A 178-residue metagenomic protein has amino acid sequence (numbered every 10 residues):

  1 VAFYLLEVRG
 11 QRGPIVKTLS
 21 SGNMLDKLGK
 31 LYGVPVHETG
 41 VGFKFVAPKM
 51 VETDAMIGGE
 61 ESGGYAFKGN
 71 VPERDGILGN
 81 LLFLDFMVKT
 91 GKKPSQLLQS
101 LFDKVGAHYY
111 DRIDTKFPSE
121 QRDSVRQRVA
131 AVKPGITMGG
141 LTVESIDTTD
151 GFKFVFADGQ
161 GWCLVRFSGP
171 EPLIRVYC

Functional and structural regions predicted by a protein language model:
V1-A2, L25: Extended, hydrophobic alpha-helical segments in both membrane/secreted and soluble proteins
E7-C178: Phosphate-binding and adjacent anionic-ligand microenvironments
